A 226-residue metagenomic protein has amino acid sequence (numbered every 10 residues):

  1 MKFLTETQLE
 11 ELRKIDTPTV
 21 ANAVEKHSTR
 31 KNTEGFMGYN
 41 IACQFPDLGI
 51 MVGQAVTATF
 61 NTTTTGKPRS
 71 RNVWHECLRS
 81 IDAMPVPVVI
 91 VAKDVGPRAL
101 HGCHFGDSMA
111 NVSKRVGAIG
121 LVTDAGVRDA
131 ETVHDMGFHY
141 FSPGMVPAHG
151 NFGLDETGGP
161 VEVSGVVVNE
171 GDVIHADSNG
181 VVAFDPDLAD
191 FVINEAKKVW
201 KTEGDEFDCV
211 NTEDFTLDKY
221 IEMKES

Functional and structural regions predicted by a protein language model:
M1-M84, V89, N211-F215, I221-M223: Intrinsically disordered, low-complexity regions enriched in acidic/Ser/Thr/Pro/Gln residues
R13-A21, M51, G102, G106 (+4 more regions): Generic structural signal for well-ordered, non-membrane alpha-helical segments in soluble metabolic enzymes
V24, S113, D172-I174: Buried hydrophobic positions in well-ordered alpha/beta secondary-structure cores of metabolic enzymes
E34-M37, F60, V91-K93, L121-A125 (+2 more regions): General beta-strand structural signal in soluble alpha/beta enzymes
V52-G53, P85-V88, G117-I119, D135-F138 (+3 more regions): Short coil/turn connectors at secondary-structure junctions
S80-D124: Extracellular/luminal Protease-associated
A110-V146: Ligand/cofactor pocket segment of small-molecule handling proteins
P143-D218: Acidic, glycine-rich flexible loop/linker segments
